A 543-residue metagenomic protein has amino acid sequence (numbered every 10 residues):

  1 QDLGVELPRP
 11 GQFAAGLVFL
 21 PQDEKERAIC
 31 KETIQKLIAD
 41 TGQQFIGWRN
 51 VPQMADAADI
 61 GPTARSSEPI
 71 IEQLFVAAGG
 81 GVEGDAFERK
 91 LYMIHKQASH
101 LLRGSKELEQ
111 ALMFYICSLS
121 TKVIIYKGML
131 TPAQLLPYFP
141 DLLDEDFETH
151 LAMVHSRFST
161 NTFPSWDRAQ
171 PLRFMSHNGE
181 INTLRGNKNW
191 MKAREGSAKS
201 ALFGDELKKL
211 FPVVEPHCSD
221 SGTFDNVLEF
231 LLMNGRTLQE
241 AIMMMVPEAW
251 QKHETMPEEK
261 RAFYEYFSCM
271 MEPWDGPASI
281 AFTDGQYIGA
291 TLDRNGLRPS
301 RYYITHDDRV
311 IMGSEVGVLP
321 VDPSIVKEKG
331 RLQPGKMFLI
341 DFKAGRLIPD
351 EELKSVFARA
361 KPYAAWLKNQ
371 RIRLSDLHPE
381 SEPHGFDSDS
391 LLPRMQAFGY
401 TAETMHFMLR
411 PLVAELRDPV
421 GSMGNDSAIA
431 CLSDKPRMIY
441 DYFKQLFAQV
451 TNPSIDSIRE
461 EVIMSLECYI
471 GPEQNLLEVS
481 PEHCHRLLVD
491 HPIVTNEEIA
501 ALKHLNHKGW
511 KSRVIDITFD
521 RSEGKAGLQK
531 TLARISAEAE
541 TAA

Functional and structural regions predicted by a protein language model:
Q1-H483, P492-T495, K503-N506: Conserved short alpha-helical segments that host acidic/polar catalytic motifs at enzyme active sites
L487-E498, G527: C-terminal accessory domains/tails appended to large, multi-domain proteins
K503-D520, T541-A542: Core alpha/beta catalytic barrel or barrel-like domain that forms the active/cofactor pocket in diverse metabolic
I515-A533: Active-site mouth loops of central-metabolism enzymes
L532-A542: Alpha/beta enzyme core
